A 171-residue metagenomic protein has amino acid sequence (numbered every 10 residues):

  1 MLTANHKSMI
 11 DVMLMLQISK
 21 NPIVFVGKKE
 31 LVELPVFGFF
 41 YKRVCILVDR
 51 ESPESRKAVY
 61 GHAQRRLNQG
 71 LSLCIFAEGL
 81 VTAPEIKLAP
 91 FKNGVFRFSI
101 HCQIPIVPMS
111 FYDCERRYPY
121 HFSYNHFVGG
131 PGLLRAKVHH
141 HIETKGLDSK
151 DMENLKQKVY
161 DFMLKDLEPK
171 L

Functional and structural regions predicted by a protein language model:
M1, G70-F76: Residue-level preference for the first positions of well-ordered beta-strands
M1-P53: Catalytic core of membrane glycerolipid acyltransferases/transacylases, capturing the structured, soluble-facing
H6-S8, E78-V81: Short glycine-rich anion-binding loops that position phosphate/pyrophosphate groups of nucleotides and phosphorylated
L14-L16, N21, Y60, I86-A89: Short amphipathic alpha-helical segments
V36-F39, N68-S72, A83-N154: A cross-family acyltransferase "interaction/gating" segment
P53-R56, L88: A conditional alpha-helix N-cap/helix-loop micro-motif detector
K57-A63: Anionic-ligand binding region
K150-L171: Membrane-interfacial terminal anchoring regions of lipid-handling membrane enzymes
